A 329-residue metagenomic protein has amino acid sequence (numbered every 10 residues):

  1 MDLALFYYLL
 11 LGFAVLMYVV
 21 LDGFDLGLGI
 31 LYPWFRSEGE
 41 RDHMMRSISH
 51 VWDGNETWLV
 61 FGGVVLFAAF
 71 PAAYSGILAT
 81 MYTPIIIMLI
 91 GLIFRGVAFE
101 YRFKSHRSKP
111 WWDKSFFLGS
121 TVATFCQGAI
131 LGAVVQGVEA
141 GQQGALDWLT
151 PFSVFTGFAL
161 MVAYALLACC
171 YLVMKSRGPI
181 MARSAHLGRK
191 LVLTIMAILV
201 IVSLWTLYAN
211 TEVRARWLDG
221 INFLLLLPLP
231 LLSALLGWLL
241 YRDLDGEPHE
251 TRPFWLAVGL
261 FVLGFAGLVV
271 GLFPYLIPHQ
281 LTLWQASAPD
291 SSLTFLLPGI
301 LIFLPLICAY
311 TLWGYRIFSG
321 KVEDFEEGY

Functional and structural regions predicted by a protein language model:
M1-G54, V60-G63: N-terminal signal-anchor module of multipass membrane proteins
L3-A4, L31-Y32, R36-S49, T282-Q285 (+2 more regions): Extramembrane terminal tails and long inter-domain/linker segments of multi-pass membrane proteins
Y7-Y18, G76-I90, F117-T121, D147-A163 (+2 more regions): Alpha-helical transmembrane segments
D42-V60, I85, K109-T124, A182-L193 (+3 more regions): Juxtamembrane helix-loop boundaries in multi-pass membrane proteins
V51-S120, V135-G137, G141, R216-L224: Membrane-interface helix-loop-helix modules in multi-pass inner-membrane proteins
G96-R102, G237-W238, V270-L283: Transmembrane alpha-helical segments of integral membrane proteins
Y101-H249, P253, G267: Long, contiguous internal "core" modules enriched in hydrophobic/ aromatic residues
I277-L296: Short, membrane-exposed interhelical loops at transmembrane-helix boundaries
